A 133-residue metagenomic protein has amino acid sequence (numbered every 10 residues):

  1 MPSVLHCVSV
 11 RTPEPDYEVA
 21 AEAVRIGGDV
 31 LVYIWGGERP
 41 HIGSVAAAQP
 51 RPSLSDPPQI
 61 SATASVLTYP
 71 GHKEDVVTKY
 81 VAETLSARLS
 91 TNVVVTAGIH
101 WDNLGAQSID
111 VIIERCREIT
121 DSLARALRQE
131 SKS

Functional and structural regions predicted by a protein language model:
M1-V4, E14: Ser/Thr/Pro-rich, acidic low-complexity intrinsically disordered regulatory segments
S9-R88, N92-W101, S108-C116, S122-S133: Conserved mixed alpha/beta catalytic, RNA-binding, or beta-rich assembly cores of soluble enzyme, regulatory
